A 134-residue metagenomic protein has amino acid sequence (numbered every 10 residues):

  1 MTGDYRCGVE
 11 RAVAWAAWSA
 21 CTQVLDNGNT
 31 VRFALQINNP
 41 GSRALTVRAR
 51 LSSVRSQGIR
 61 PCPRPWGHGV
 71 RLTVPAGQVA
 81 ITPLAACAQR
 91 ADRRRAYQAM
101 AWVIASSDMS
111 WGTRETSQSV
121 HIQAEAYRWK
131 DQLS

Functional and structural regions predicted by a protein language model:
M1-S134: Post-signal peptide N-terminal regions of Sec-secreted extracellular proteins
